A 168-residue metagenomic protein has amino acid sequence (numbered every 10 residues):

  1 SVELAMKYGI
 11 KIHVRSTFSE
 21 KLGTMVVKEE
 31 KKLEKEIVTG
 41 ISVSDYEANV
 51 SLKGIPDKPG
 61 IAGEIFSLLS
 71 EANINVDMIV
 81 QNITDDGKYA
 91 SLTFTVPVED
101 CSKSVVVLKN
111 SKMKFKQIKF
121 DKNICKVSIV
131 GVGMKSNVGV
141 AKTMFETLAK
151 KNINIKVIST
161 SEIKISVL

Functional and structural regions predicted by a protein language model:
S1-L168: C-terminal catalytic "cap/lid" subdomain
